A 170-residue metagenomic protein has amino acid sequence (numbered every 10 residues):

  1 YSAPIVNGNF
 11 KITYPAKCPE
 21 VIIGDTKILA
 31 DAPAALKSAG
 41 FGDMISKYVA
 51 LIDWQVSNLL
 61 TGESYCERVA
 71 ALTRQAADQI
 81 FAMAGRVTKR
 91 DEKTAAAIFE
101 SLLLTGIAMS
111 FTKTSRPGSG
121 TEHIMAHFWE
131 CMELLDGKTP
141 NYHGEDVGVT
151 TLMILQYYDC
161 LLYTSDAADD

Functional and structural regions predicted by a protein language model:
Y1-A76: A glycine/threonine-rich phosphate-anchoring loop and its flanking beta-alpha core in nucleotide/phosphate-binding
A32, L59, V87, M132-T139: Inter-helical turn/loop segments and adjacent helix faces that build the functional surface of alpha-helical bundle
A34-A35, D91-I98, K138-D146: Structural motif
V49-S57, T112-R116, Y157-L162: Short helix-capping/linker segments at secondary-structure and domain boundaries
I52-G106: C-terminal and late-domain segments of enzyme folds
I80-F81, A96-C131, V147-L152: A conserved active-site cap/scaffold subdomain adjacent to cofactor or substrate pockets
C131-L162: Catalytic phosphate/nucleotide-handling subdomain of diverse soluble enzymes
Y163-D169: Conserved small/polar residues in nucleotide/adenosyl-binding loops
